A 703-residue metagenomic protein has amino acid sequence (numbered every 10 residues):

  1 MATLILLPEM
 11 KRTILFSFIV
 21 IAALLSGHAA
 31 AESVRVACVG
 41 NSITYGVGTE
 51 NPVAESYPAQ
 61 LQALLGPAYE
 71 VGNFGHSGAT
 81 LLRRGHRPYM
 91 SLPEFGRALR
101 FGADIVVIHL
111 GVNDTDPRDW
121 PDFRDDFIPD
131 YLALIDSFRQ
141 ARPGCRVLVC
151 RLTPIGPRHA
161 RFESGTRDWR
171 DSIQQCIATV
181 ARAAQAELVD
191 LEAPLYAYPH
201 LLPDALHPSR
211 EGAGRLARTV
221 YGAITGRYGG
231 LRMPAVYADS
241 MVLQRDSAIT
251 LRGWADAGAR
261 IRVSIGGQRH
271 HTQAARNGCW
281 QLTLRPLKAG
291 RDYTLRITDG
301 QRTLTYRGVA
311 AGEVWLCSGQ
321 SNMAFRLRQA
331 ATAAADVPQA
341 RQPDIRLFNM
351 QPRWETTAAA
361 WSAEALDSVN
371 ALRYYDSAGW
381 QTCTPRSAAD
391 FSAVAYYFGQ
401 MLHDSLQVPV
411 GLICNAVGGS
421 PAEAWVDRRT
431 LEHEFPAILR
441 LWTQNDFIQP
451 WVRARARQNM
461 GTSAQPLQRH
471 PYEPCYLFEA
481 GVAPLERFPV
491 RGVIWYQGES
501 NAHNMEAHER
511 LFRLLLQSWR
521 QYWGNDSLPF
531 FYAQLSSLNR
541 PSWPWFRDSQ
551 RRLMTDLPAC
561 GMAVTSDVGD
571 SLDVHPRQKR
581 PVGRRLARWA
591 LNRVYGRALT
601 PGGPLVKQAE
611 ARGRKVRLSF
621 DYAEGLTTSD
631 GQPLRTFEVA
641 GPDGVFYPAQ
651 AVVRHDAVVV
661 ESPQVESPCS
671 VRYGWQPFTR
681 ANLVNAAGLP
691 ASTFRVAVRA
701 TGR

Functional and structural regions predicted by a protein language model:
F16-L24: Bacterial N-terminal signal peptides
G27-A31: Boundary at the C-terminal end of the N-terminal hydrophobic targeting segment
S33-C38, I43-L132, D168, L287 (+9 more regions): Conserved SGNH/GDSL esterase-like catalytic core that processes O-acyl groups on lipids and polysaccharides
A63, Y89-R227, P474-T565, D570-P604: Alpha-helical cap/lid subdomain in secreted, periplasmic, or secretory-pathway luminal O-acyl-processing enzymes
G229-A257, V309-C317, A324, W589 (+1 more regions): Non-catalytic, glycine-rich low-complexity segments
R252-A335: Extended acidic/polar, glycine-enriched regions that form or flank non-catalytic beta-rich accessory modules
A274-R276, A324, A335-D336, R341 (+3 more regions): Catalytic-domain carbohydrate-binding cleft regions of carbohydrate-active enzymes
